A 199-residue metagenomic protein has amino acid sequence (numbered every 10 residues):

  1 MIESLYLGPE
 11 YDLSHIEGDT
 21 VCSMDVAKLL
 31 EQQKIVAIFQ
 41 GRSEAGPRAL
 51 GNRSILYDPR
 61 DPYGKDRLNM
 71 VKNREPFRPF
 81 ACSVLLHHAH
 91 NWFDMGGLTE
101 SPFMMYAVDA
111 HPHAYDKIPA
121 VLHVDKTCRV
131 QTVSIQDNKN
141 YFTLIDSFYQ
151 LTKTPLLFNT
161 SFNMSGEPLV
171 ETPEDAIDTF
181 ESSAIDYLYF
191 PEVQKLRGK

Functional and structural regions predicted by a protein language model:
M1-K199: Flexible beta->alpha loop and helix N-cap segments adjacent to enzyme active/binding sites
